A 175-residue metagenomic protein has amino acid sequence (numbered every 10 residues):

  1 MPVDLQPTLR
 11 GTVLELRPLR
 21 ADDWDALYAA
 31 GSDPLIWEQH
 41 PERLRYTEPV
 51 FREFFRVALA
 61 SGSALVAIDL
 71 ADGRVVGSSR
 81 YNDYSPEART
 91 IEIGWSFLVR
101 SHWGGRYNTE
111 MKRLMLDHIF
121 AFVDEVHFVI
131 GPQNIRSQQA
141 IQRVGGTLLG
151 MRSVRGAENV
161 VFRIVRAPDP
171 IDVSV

Functional and structural regions predicted by a protein language model:
M1-G105, R113, H118, E125-V126 (+3 more regions): GNAT-family acyltransferases
